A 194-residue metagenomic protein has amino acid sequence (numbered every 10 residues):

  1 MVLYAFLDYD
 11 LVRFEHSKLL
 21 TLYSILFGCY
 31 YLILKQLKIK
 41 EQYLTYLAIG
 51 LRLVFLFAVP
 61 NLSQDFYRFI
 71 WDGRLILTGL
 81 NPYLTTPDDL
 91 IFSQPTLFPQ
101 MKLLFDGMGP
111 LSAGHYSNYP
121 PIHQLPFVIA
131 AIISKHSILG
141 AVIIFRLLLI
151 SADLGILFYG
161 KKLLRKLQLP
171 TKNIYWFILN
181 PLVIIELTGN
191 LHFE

Functional and structural regions predicted by a protein language model:
M1-V59: Start-transfer (signal-anchor) and selected internal transmembrane alpha helices of multi-pass inner/ER membrane
L7-D10, I138, P181-V183: Short juxtamembrane and helix-loop transition motifs at transmembrane-helix boundaries in membrane proteins
S17-C29, I70, L147-G155, L179: Membrane-embedded alpha-helical segments of multi-pass membrane proteins, especially the transmembrane helices
G28-K35, I129, I143-L167: Transmembrane-helix motifs of polytopic, lipid-linked glycan transferases
I39-R146: Intramembrane catalytic core of multi-pass membrane enzymes that act on lipidic substrates
Y43, I143, L157-I184: Transmembrane-helix signature of polytopic, membrane-embedded enzymes that assemble or transfer cell-envelope glycans
T188-E194: Short acidic/glycine- and proline-prone juxtamembrane loop motifs at membrane-interface regions of multi-pass membrane
